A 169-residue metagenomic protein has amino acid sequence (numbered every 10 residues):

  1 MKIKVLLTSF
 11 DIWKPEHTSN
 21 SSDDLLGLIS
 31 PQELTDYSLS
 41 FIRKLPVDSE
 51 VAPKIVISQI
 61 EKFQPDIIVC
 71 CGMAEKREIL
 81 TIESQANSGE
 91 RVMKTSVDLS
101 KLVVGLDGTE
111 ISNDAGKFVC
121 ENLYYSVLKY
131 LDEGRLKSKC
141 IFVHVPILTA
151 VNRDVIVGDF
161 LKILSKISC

Functional and structural regions predicted by a protein language model:
M1-K117, V127-E133, K137-K139, G158: N-terminal catalytic or cofactor-binding beta/alpha core of small enzyme domains
C120: Short glycine/serine/threonine-rich phosphate/pyrophosphate-binding segments that cradle anionic phosphate groups
L123: Active-site Tyr-X1-5-Lys
V127-S168: Active-site-adjacent mobile loop/cap segments within catalytic or ligand-binding domains
